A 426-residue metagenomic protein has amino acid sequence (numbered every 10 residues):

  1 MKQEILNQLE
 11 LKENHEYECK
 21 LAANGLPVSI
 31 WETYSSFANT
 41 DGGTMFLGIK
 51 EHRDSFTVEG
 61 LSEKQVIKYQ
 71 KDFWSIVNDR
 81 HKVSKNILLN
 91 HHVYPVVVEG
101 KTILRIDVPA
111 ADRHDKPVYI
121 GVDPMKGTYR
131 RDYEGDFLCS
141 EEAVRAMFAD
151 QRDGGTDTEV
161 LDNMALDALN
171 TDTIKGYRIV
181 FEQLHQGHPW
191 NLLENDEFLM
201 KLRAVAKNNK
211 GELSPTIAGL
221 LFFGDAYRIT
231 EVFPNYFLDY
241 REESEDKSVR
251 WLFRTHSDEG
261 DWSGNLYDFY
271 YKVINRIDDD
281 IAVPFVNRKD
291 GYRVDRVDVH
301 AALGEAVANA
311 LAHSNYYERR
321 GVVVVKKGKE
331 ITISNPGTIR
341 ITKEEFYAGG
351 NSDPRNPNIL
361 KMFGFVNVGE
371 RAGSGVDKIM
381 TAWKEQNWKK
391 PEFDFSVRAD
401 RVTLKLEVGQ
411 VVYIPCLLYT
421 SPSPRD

Functional and structural regions predicted by a protein language model:
M1-D298, A308-V412: Conserved N-terminal catalytic/coupling substructures associated with nucleotide/phosphate chemistry
A302: Conserved N-box helix within the HATPase_c
E305: Active-site alpha-helix of zinc metalloproteases
Y413-L418: Short alpha-helical segments that sit at the start of domains
Y419-D426: Conserved small/polar residues in nucleotide/adenosyl-binding loops
